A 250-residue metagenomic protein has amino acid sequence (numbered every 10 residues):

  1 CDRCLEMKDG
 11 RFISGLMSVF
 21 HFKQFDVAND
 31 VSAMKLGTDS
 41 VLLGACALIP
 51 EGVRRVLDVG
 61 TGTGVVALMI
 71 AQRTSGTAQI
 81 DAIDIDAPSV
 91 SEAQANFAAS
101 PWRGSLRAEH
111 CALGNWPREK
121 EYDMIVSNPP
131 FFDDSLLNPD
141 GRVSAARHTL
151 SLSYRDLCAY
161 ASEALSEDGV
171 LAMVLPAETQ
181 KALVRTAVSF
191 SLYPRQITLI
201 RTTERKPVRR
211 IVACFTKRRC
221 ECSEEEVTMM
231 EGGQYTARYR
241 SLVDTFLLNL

Functional and structural regions predicted by a protein language model:
C1-C4: Cysteine-centered motifs
I13, S18-R55, T61-T63, L68-R73 (+2 more regions): SAM-dependent Rossmann-like transferase core, predominantly class I methyltransferases with a strong bias toward
A28, D81, R107-E109, R195-T198: General small-molecule cofactor/ligand-binding pocket signal
S32, L36, L152-V208, A213: Conserved Class I SAM-dependent methyltransferase catalytic core
L43, N128, L157, F215: Residue-level signal for inorganic ion chemistry
A45-S127, D133-P139: Conserved SAM/SAH cofactor-binding pocket of Class I
P129-D156, Y160: Mobile active-site "lid"/loop adjacent to the S-adenosyl-L-methionine
K206-L250: SAM/dcSAM-binding transferase cores
